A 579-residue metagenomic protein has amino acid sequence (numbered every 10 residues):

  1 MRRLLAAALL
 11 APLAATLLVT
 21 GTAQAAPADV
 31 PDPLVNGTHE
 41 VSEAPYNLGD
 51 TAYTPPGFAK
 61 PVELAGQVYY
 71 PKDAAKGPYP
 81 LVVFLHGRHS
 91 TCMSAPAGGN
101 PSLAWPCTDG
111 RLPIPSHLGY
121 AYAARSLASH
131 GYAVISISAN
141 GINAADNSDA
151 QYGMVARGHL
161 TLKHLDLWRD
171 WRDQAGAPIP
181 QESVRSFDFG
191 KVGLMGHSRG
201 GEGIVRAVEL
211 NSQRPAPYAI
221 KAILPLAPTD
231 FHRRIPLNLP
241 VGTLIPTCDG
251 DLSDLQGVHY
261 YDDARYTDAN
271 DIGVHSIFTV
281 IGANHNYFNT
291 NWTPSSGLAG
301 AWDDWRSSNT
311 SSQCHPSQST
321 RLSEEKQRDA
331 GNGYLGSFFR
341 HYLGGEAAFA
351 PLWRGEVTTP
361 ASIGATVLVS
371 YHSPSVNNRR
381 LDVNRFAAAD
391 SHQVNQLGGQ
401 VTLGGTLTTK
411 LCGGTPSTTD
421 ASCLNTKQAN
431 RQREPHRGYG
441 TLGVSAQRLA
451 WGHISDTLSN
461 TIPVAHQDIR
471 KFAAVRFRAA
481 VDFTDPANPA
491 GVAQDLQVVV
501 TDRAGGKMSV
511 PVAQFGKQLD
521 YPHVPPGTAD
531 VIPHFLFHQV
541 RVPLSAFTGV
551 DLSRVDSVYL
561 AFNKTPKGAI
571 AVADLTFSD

Functional and structural regions predicted by a protein language model:
M1-A25: Secretory targeting and sorting signals
A25-F84, T91: Short conserved active-site loop signatures built around small residues
D73, G77, S148-M195: Gly/Ser-rich "nucleophile elbow"/oxyanion-hole loop immediately N-terminal to the catalytic nucleophile in hydrolases
A75-Y79, R88-I137, I142-A144, D251-S253: Short substrate-entry loop that stabilizes the transition state in hydrolases
G196-G200, I204: Gly/Ala-rich beta-loop-alpha elbow adjacent to hydrolase catalytic centers
L239-E324: Active-site-adjacent alpha-helix of alpha/beta-hydrolase-fold enzymes
N291-S459, K471-A474: Alpha/beta-hydrolase-fold serine-hydrolase catalytic core, especially in secreted/extracellular enzymes
A450-G549, R554, A561-D579: Extracellular ligand-binding interfaces
